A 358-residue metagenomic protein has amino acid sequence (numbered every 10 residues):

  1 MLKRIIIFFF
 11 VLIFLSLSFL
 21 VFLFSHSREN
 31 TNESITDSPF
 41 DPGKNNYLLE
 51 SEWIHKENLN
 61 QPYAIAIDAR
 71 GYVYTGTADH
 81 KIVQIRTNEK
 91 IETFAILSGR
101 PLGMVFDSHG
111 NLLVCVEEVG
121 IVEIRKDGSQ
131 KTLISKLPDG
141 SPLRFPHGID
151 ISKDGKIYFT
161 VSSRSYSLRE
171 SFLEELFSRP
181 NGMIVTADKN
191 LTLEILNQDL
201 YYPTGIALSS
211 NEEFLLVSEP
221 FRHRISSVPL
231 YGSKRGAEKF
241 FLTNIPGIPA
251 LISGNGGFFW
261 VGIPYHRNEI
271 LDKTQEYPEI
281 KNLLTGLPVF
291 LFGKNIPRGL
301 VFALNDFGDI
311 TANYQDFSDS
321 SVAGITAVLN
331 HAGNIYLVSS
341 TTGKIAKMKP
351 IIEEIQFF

Functional and structural regions predicted by a protein language model:
L2-F358: Sequence-structural signature of mature extracellular/luminal beta-sheet repeat domains, prominently beta-propellers
